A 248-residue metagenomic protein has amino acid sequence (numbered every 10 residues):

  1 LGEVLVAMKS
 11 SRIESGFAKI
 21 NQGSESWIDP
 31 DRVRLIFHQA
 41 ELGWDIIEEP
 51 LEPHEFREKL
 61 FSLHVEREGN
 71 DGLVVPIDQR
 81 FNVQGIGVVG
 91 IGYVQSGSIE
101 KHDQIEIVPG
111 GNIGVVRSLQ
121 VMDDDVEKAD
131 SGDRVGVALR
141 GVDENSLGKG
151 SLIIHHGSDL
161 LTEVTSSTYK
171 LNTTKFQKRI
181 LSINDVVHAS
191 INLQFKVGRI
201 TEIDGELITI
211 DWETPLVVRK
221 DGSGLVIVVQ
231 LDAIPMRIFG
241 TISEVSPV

Functional and structural regions predicted by a protein language model:
L1-S10: Switch II of P-loop NTPase G domains
G2, W27, P53-R57, I113 (+1 more regions): Amphipathic alpha-helical transducer elements in NTP-driven molecular machines
K9, F61-E68, N82, Q95 (+1 more regions): Signal for well-folded cores of large energy- and translation-related assemblies
S10, E14-F17: Long, hydrophobic alpha/beta structural blocks
I13, H38, L42, E58-V65 (+4 more regions): Non-catalytic alpha-helical coupling and interface elements of nucleotide-dependent molecular machines and regulators
F17, N21-Q84: Canonical P-loop GTPase G-domain recognition
G90, V94-K101, I105-V248: C-terminal effector/interaction modules appended to NTPase cores
